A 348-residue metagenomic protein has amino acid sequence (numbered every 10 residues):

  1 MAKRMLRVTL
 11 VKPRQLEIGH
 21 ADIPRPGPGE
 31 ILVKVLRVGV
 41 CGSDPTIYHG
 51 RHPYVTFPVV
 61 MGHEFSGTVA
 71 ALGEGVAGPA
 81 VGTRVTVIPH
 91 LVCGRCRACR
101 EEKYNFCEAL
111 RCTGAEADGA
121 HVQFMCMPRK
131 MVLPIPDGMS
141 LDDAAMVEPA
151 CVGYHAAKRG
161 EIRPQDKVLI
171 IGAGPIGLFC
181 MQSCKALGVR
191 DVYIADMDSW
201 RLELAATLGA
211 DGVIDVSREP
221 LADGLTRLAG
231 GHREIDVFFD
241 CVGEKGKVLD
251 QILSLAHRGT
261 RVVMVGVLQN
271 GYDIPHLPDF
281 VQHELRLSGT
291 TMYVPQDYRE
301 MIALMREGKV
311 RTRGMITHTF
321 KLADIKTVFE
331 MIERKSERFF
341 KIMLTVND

Functional and structural regions predicted by a protein language model:
A2-M5, D250-S254, P295-D348: C-terminal hydrophobic helical "lid"/dimerization subdomain of Rossmann-like NAD(P)H-dependent oxidoreductases
D22-V38, R51-R97, P136-G138: Glycine-rich beta-strand-centered segment in the early N-terminal region that forms part of a ligand/cofactor-binding
I23, L91-I171, R313: NAD(P)H dinucleotide-binding glycine-rich loop of Rossmann-like/cofactor-binding domains, especially the beta1-alpha1
E64, T83-R84, A98, F124 (+4 more regions): Residue-level marker of beta-strand positions
M139-R218: Mid-domain Rossmann-like dinucleotide-binding core that forms the NAD(H)/NADP(H) cofactor-binding site
G160, L208-R286, D348: Glycine-rich cofactor phosphate-binding loops and adjacent beta1-alpha1 units of small-molecule cofactor enzyme domains
M197-D198, L268, Y293: Residues in the short beta-alpha loop(s) of Rossmann-like NAD(P)-binding domains
T260-V263, P275-G314: Rossmann-fold dehydrogenase core element
